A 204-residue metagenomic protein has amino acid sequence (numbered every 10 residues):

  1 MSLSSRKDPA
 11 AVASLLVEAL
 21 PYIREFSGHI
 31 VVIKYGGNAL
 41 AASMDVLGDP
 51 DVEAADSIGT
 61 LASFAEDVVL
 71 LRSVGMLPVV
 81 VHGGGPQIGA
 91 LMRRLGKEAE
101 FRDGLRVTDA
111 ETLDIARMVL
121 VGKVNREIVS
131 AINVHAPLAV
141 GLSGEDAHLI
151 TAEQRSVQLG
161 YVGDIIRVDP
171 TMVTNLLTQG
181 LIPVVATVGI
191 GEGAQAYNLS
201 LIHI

Functional and structural regions predicted by a protein language model:
M1-V79: N-terminal glycine-/serine-/threonine-rich phosphate-binding loop
H29-V32, A39, V69, M76-V79 (+6 more regions): Structural motif
G36-N38, G83-P86, R93, G104-R106 (+2 more regions): Short, ordered loop/turn segments at secondary-structure junctions
G37, S43, I150-G160, V188-G193: Active-site-proximal beta-alpha loop/turn segments in soluble metabolic enzymes
E66, L70-V74, V80-L91, G96-A99: Small-residue-rich beta-alpha loop regions that form the catalytic core of phosphotransfer and lipid-active enzymes
R93-I182: Ligand-binding beta-strand-loop-alpha-helix segment within the catalytic cores of soluble metabolic enzymes
G193-L199: Short pre-catalytic strand/loop immediately N-terminal to key active-site residues, enriched for Gly-Thr
I202-I204: Conserved small/polar residues in nucleotide/adenosyl-binding loops
